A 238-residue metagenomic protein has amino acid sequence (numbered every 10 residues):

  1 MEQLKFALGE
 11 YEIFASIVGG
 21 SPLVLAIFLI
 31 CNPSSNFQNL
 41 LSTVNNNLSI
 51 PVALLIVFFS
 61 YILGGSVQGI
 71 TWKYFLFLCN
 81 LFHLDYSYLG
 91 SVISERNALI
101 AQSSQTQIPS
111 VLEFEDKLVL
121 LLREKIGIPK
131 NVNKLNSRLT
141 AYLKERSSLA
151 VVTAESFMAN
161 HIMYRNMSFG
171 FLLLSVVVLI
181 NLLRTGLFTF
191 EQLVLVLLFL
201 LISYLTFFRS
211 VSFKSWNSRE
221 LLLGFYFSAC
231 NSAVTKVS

Functional and structural regions predicted by a protein language model:
M1-S103, L179-L201, F207-F213: N-terminal first transmembrane alpha-helix
F6-E10, F14, K130-N181: Loop-to-transmembrane boundary segments
G9-G19, A101-S104, P109-S110, D116 (+4 more regions): Proteins with a high burden of low-complexity, intrinsically disordered sequence enriched in S/T/G/P/A and R, requiring
A15, G90-V92, L118, R146 (+3 more regions): Generic alpha-helical secondary structure signal
F75-V151: Charge-rich cytosolic interhelical loops and cytosolic tails of multi-pass membrane proteins
V194-S238: Alpha-helical oligomerization segments
